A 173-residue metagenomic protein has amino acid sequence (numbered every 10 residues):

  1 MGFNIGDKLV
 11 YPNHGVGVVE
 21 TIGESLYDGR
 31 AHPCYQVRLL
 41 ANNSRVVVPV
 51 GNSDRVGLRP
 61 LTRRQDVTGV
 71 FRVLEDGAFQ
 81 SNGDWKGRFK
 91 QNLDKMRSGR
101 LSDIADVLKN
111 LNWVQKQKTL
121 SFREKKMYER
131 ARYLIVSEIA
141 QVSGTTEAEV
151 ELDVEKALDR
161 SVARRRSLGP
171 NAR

Functional and structural regions predicted by a protein language model:
G6-D7: Loop/turn positions that initiate beta-strands
G17-V19: Conserved hydrophobic positions within beta-strands
S25-Q36: Short, solvent-exposed secondary-structure boundary/capping segments
Q36-G51: A short macromolecule-binding patch
G51, V56-R173: Charge/polar-rich, low-complexity and marginally structured segments
